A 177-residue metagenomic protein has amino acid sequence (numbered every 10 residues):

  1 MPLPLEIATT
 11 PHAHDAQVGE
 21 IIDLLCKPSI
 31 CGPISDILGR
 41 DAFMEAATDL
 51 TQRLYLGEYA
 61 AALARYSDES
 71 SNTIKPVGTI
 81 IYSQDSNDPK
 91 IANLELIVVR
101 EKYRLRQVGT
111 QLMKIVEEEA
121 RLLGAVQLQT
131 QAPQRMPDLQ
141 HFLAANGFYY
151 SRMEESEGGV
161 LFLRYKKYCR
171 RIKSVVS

Functional and structural regions predicted by a protein language model:
P2-E95, R100, M113-I115, E119 (+3 more regions): Acetyl-CoA-dependent GNAT
P2-L3, Q131, A145, Y149 (+1 more regions): Terminal substrate-recognition subdomain of acyl/acetyltransferases
F43, R121, D138, V160-F162: Short secondary-structure boundary/hinge segments and terminal tails
P89-I91, Q127, V160-F162: A generic structural signal for beta-strand entry/edge sites
R104, T130-Q140, S156-G159: Conserved beta-strand-loop-alpha-helix junction that forms the acyl-donor binding cleft
Q107: Glycine-rich phosphate-binding loop
T110, L122, Q134-R152: Conserved active-site alpha-helix within GNAT-family acetyltransferase domains
A120-A132: Conserved GNAT acetyl-CoA-binding A-motif
